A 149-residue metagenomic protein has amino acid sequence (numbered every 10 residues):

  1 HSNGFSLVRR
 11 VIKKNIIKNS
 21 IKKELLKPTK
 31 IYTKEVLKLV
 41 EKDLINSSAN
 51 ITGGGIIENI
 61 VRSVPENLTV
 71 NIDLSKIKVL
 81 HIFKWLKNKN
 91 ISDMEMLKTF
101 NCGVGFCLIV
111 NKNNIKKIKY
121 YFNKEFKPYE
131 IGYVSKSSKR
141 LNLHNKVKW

Functional and structural regions predicted by a protein language model:
H1-I16: Phosphate/diphosphate-binding glycine-rich loops and adjacent basic-rich segments that engage nucleotide
K13-W149: Glycine-/charge-enriched secondary-structure boundary and capping motifs
